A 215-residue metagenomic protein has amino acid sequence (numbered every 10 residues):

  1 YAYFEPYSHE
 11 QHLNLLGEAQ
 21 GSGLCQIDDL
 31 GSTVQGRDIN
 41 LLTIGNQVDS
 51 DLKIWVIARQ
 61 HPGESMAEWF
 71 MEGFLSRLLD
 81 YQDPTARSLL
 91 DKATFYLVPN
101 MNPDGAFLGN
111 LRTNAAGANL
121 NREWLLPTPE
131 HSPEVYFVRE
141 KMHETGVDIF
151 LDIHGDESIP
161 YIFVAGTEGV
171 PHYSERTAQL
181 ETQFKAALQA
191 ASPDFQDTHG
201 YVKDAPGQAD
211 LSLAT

Functional and structural regions predicted by a protein language model:
Y1-Q35: Extended acidic/polar, glycine-enriched regions that form or flank non-catalytic beta-rich accessory modules
L24-I44, D49-Q208, L213: Active-site/substrate-binding loop(s) of hydrolase catalytic cores
